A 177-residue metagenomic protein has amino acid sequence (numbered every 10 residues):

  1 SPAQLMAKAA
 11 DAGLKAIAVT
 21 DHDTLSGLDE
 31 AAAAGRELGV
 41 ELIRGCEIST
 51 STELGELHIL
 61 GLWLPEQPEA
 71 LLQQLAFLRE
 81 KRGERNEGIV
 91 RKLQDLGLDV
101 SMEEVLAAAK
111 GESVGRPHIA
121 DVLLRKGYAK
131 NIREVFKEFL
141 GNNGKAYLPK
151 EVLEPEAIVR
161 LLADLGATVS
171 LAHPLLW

Functional and structural regions predicted by a protein language model:
S1, E84-W177: Domain-core and long-helix interface of multi-subunit machines
S1-G55, F139-G141, L153, A157-L162 (+2 more regions): An N-terminally biased module of ancient metal coordination in phosphate/nucleic-acid-related enzymes
L5-K15, E69-A70, E80-Q94: Alpha-helical scaffold segments that flank or form the walls of functional sites
K15, Q73-F77, N142: Short coil/turn segments at secondary-structure junctions
D21, P68, L75-R79, G83 (+2 more regions): Short gly/ser-rich anion-binding loops that grip negatively charged ligand groups
S26, S49, L60-P65, A129 (+2 more regions): Generic, ordered loop/turn and secondary-structure boundary motif
A33, R44-E80: Active-site phosphate-binding/coordination module
E37-I43, W63-E69, V122-K126, L153-P155: Short, structured secondary-structure boundary patches
